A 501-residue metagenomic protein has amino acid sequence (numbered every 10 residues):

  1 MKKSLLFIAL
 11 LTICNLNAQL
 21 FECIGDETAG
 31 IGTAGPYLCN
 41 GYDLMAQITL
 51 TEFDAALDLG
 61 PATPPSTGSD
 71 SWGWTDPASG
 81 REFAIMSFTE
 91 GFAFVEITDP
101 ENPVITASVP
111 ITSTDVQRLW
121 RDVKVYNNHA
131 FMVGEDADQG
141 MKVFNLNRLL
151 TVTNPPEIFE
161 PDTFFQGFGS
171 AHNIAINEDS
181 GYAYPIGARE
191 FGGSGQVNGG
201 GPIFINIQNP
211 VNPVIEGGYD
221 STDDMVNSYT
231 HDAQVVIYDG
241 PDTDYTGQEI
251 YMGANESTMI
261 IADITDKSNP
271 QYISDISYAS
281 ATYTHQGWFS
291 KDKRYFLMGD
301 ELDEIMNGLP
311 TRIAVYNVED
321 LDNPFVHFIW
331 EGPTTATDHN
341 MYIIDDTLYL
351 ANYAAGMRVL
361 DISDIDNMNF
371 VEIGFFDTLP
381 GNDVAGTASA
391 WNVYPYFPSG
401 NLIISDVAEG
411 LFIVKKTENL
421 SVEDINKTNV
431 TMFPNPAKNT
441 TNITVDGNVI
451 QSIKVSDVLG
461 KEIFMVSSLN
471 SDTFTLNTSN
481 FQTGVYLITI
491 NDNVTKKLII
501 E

Functional and structural regions predicted by a protein language model:
S4-I13: Sec-dependent N-terminal signal peptides
F7, I425-E501: C-terminal outer-membrane/trafficking sorting elements
L10-L11, T112, L469: Short, linear, compositionally biased motifs with a strong N-terminal bias
T12, A93, A314, M432-F433 (+1 more regions): Conserved Rossmann-like nucleotide-binding pocket used by diverse enzymes that bind dinucleotide cofactors
C14-A18: Sec/Tat signal peptide C-region and signal peptidase I cleavage site
Q19-N419: Feature marking well-ordered beta-strand scaffolds used for ligand recognition
K416-T428: Low-complexity, Pro/Thr/Ser/Gly/Ala-rich linker/spacer regions in secreted, extracellular modular proteins
